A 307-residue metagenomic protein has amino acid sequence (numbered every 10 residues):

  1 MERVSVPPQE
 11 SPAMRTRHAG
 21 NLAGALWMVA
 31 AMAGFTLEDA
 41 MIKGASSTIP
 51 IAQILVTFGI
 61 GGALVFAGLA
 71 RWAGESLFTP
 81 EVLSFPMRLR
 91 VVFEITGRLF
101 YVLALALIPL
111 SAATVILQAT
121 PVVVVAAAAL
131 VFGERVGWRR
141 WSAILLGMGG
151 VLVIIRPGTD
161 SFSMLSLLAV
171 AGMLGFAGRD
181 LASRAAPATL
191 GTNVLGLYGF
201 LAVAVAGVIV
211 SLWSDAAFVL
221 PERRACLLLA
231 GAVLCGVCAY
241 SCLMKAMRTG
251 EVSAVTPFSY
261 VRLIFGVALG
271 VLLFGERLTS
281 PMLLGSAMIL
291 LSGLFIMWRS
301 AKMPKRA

Functional and structural regions predicted by a protein language model:
M1-A33, G61-L89, W138, L190 (+4 more regions): Membrane-interface interhelical linkers
E2, V6, R139-R156, G172 (+1 more regions): Hydrophobic transmembrane alpha-helices of multi-pass small-molecule transport proteins
A19-A23, V56, T79-L83, V151 (+3 more regions): Juxtamembrane helix-entry segments on the extracytoplasmic side of multipass membrane proteins
L26, A30, T57-G61, F85-V92 (+8 more regions): Hydrophobic residues within alpha-helical transmembrane segments of multi-pass solute transporters/permease subunits
M32-T36, A67, V91, I95-L99 (+7 more regions): Hydrophobic/small/kink-forming positions within alpha-helical transmembrane segments of polytopic membrane proteins
T36, A40-K43, I51-A52, F66 (+3 more regions): Transmembrane alpha-helical segments that form core, pore/gating elements of small-molecule transporters/exporters
L103, T120-S142, I264-L283: C-terminal transmembrane-helix exit sites in multi-pass transporters
A113-A119, A186-A202, Y240-V271: Helix-helix packing/entry segments at the starts of transmembrane helices
